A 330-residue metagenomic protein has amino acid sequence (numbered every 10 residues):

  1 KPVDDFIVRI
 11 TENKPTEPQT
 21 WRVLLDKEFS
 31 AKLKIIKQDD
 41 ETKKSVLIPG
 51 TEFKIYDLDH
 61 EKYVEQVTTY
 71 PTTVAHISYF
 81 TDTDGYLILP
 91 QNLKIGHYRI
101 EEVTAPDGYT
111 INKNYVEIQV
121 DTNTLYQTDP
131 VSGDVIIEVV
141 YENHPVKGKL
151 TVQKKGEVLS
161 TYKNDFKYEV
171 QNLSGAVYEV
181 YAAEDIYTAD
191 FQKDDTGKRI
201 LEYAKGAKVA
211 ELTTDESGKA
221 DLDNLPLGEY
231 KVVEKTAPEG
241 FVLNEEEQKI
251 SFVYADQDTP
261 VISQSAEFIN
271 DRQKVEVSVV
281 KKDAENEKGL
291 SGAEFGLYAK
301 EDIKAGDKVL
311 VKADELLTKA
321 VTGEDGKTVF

Functional and structural regions predicted by a protein language model:
K1-F330: Solvent-exposed loop/turn and edge beta-strand elements of beta-rich ligand-binding domains
